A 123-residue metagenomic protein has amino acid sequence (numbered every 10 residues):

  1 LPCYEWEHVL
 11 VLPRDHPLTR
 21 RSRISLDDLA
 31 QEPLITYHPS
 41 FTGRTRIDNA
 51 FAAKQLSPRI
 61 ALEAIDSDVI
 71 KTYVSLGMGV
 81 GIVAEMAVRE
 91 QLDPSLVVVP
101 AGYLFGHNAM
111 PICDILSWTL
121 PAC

Functional and structural regions predicted by a protein language model:
L1-E7, R21-S22, D28, D68-L116: Beta-alpha-beta core module
L10-V11: Intrinsically disordered, acidic Ser/Thr/Pro-rich N-terminal transactivation domains of bZIP transcription factors
L18-T19, P33-K54, L120-C123: Secondary-structure junction motif
T36-Y37, S57-D66: Short beta-strand-to-loop elements that line the ligand-binding cleft of bilobed periplasmic-binding protein-like
R44, D66-S67: Conserved glycosyltransferase catalytic-site signature
A53-S57, Q91: Short helix-capping segments at alpha-helix termini
